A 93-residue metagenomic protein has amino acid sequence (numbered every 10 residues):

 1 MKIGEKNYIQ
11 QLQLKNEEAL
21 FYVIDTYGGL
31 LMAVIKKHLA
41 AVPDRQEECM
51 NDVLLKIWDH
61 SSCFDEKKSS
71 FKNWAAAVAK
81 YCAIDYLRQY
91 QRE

Functional and structural regions predicted by a protein language model:
M1-G29: N-terminal module of bacterial RNA polymerase sigma factors
K2, P43-E47, S69: Non-catalytic, surface-exposed connector residues within folded enzymatic/regulatory domains
K2-E5, L55, D85, E93: Internal acidic/polar
Q13-L14, K37-A41, L54-K68, Q89-Q91: Sigma70-family region 2
Q13-Y22, M32-D52: Short, charged helix-capping/linker segments at alpha-helix termini
V34, K56, C82-Y86: Short alpha-helical functional segments enriched in proximate histidine and acidic residues
E48-L55, S69-Y81: Structural recognition of an alpha-helix C-terminal capping motif at a helix-to-coil junction
C63, A77-E93: Arg/Lys-rich amphipathic alpha helix in sigma70-family domain 2
